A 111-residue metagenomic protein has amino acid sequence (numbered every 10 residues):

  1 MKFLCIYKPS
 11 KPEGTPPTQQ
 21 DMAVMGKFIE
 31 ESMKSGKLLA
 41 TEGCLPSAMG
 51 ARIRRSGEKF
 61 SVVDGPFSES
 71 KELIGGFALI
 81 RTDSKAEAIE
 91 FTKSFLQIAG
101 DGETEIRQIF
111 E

Functional and structural regions predicted by a protein language model:
M1-E111: Conserved, structured core segments of small domains
